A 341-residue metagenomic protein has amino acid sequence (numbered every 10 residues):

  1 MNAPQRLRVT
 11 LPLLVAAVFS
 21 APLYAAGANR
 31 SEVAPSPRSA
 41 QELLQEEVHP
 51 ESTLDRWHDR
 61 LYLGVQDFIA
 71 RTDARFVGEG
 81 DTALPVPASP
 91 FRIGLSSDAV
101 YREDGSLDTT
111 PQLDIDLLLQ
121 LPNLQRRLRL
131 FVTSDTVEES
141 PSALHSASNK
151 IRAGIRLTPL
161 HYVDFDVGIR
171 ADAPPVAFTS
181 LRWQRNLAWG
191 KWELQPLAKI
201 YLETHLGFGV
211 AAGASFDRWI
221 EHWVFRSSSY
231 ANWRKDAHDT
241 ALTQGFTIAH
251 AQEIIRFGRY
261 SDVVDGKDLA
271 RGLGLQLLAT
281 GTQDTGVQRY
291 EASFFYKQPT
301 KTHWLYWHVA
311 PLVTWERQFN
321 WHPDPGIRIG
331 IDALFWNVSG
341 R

Functional and structural regions predicted by a protein language model:
N2-L11: Bacterial N-terminal signal peptides that target proteins for export
T10-P22: Bacterial N-terminal signal peptides
N29-I169, T314, D324-G330: Transmembrane beta-barrel domains of Gram-negative outer membranes and organellar outer membranes
V65-L84, L121-N123, P159-Y162, W183-K191 (+4 more regions): Outer-membrane beta-barrel proteins
F91-Y101, L128-T136, A153-D172, T179 (+6 more regions): Transmembrane beta-strand segments that form the barrel wall of outer-membrane beta-barrel proteins
T109-L113, H145-I151, P175-T179, L206-V210 (+3 more regions): Residues that define the transmembrane beta-barrel architecture of outer-membrane proteins
D116-L118, R152-R156, S180-Q184, G213-S215 (+3 more regions): Outer-membrane beta-barrel architecture
H308, W321-R341: Outer-membrane beta-barrel "beta-signal"
